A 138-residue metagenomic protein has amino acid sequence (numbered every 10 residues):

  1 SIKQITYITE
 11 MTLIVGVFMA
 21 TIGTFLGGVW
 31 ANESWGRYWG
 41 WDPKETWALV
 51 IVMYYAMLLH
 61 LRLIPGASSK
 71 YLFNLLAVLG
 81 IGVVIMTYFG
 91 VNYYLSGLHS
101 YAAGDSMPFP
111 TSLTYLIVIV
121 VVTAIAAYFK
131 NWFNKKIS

Functional and structural regions predicted by a protein language model:
Q4-S34, P43-L98, M107-K136: Hydrophobic cores of alpha-helical transmembrane segments in multi-pass integral membrane proteins
A103-G104: Catalytic nucleotidyl-transfer cores of nucleotide-processing enzymes
